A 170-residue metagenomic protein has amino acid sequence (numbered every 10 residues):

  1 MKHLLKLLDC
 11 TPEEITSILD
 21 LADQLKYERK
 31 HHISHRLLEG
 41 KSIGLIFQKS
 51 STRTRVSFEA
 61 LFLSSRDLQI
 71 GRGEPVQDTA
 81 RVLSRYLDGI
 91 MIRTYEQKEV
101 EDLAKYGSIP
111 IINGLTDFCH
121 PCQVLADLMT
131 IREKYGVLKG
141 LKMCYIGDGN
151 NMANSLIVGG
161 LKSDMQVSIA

Functional and structural regions predicted by a protein language model:
M1-D20, R93-F118: Helix-enriched interaction subdomains in cytosolic or periplasmic regions, typified by TIR/SEFIR signaling/NADase cores
M1-V56: Positively charged, low-complexity intrinsically disordered leader regions
S42-Y86: Active-site cofactor/substrate anionic-group-binding motifs, chiefly glycine- and Lys/Arg-rich phosphate-binding loops
F47-A60, E133-A170: Glycine-rich phosphate/diphosphate-binding loop of Rossmann-like nucleotide-binding domains
L63-S64, M91-T94, I111-G114, H120 (+2 more regions): General beta-strand structural signal in soluble alpha/beta enzymes
L83-E96: A glycine-rich helix N-cap at a beta->alpha junction
L115-T130: A glycine-rich, Thr/Ser-enriched phosphate-binding loop motif common to dinucleotide/cofactor-binding enzymes
